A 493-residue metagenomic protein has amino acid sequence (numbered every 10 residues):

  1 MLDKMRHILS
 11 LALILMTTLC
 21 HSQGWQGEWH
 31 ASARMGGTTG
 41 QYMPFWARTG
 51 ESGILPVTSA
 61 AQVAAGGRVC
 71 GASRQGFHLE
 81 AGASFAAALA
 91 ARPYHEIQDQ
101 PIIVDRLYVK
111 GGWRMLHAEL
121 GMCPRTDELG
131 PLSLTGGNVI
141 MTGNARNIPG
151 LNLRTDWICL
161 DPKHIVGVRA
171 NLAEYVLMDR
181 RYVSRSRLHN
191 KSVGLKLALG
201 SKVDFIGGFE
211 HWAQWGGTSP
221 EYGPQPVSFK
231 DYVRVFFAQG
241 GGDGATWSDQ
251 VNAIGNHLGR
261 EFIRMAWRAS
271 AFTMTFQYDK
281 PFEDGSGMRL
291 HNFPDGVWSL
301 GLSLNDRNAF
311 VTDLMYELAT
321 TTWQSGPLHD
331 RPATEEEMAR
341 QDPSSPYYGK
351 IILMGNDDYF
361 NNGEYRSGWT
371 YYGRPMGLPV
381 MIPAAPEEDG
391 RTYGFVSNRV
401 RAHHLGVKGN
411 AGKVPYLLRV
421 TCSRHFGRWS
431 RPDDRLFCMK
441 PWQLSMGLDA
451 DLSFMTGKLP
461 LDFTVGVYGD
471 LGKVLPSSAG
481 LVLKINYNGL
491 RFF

Functional and structural regions predicted by a protein language model:
M1-Q26, I485-G489, F493: Bacterial Sec-dependent N-terminal signal peptides
C20-R125, L132, V139-M141, N147-P162 (+2 more regions): Beta-barrel outer-membrane channel/assembly domains of diderm bacteria
Q23-E28, R68-A81, G112-L116, I158-R169 (+6 more regions): Short loop/turn motifs that connect adjacent beta-strands in outer-membrane beta-barrel proteins
A33-Q41, V69, A83-H95, W113-M115 (+12 more regions): Transmembrane beta-strands of outer-membrane beta-barrel pores
Q41-A47, F77-S84, D127-G137, R169-V176 (+5 more regions): Flexible, solvent-exposed coil segments and beta strand-coil junctions, predominantly the extracellular/periplasmic
Q41-R48, P93-I102, G130-G137, D179-L188 (+5 more regions): Outer-membrane beta-barrel translocator domains and adjoining extracellular loop/strand segments of Gram-negative
T126-Q225: Internal, well-ordered domain-core segments that constitute the primary functional module of diverse proteins
D249-I263, R268-F493: Outer-membrane beta-barrel pore domains
